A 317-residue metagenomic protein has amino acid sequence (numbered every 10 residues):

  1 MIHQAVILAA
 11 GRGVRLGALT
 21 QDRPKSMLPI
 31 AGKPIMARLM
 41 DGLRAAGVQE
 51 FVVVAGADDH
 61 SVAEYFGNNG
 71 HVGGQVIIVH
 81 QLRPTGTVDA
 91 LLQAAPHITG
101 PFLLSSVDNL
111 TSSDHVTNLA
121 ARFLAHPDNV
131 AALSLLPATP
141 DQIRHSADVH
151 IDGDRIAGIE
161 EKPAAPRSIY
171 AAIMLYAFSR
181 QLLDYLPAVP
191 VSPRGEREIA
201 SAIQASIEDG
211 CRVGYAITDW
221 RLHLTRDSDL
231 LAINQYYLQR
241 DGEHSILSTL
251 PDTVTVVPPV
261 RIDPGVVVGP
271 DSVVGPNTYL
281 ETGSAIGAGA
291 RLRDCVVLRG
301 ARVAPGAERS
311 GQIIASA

Functional and structural regions predicted by a protein language model:
M1-I7, R15, L28-P29, K33-V107 (+4 more regions): Conserved N-terminal catalytic core of the sugar/cofactor nucleotidyltransferase
G11, D108, R226: Active-site glycine-centered loops adjacent to acidic/histidine catalytic or metal-binding residues that shape
Q21-K25: Short alpha-helical oligomerization interface
M27, D148-I151, Y215: A structural signal for short hydrophobic beta-strand segments in well-ordered beta-sheet cores
V52-G56, S134-L135, V296: Short internal beta-strands
L103, A120, L124, R155-G242: Catalytic-core segments of class I nucleotidyltransferases/pyrophosphorylases that form NMP-activated intermediates
D114-I143: Conserved donor-nucleotide/metal-binding helix-loop-beta segment in metal-dependent transferases, i.e., the alpha-helix
S248-A317: Structural signal for interior beta-strand "rungs" in well-ordered beta-sheet cores of soluble enzyme domains
